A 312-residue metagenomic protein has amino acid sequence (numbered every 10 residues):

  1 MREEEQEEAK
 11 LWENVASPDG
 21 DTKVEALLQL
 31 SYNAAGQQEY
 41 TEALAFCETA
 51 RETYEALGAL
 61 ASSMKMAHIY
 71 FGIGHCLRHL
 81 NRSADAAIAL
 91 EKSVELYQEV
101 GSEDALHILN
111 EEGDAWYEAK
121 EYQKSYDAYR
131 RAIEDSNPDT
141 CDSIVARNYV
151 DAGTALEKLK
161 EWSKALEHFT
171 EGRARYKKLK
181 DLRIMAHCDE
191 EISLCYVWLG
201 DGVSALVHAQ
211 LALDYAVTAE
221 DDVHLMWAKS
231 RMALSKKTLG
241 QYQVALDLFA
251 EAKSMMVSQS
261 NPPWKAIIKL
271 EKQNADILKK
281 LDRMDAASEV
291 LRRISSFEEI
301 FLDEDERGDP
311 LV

Functional and structural regions predicted by a protein language model:
W12-E13, R51-G58, K92-Q98, R130-P138 (+4 more regions): Amphipathic alpha-helical segments of tetratricopeptide repeats
D21, A61-M64, E103, S143 (+3 more regions): Residue signature of alpha-solenoid helical repeat architecture, marking inter-repeat boundaries and helix-start
E25, M64-H68, H107, R147 (+5 more regions): Residue register of alpha-helical TPR repeats
